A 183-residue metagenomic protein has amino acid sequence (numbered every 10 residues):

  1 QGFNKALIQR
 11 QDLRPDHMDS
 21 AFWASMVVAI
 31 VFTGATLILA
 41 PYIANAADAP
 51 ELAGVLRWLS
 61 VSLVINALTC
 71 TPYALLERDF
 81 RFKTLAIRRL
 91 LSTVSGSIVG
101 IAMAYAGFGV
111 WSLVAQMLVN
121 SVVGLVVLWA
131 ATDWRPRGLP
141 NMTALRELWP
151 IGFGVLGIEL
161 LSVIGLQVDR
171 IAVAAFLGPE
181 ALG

Functional and structural regions predicted by a protein language model:
Q1-L13, F22-M26, V61-Y73, V123-G124 (+1 more regions): Small-residue-rich midsections of specific transmembrane alpha-helices
Q1-P41, G54-S60, K83-T84, R89: Membrane-water interface segments that mark the loop-to-transmembrane alpha-helix transition
P15, A46-A49, D79, Y105-G107 (+1 more regions): Helix-loop interface residues and adjacent transmembrane-helix termini in multi-pass membrane transporters, primarily
D19, A53, K83, V110-W111 (+2 more regions): Residues that define the loop-to-transmembrane-helix transition and helix capping in multi-pass membrane transporters
T33-P41, N45-A46, W58, L68 (+6 more regions): Membrane-embedded alpha-helical segments of multi-pass transporters/permeases
G34, I38, A49-L75, A86-L90 (+4 more regions): Alpha-helical transmembrane segments of multi-pass membrane proteins
T71-R78, F82, M103-V110, L118-E147: C-terminal transmembrane helix end/exit motif
K83, V126-I171, A175, A181: Interhelical loop/hinge segments that connect adjacent transmembrane helices in multipass membrane
